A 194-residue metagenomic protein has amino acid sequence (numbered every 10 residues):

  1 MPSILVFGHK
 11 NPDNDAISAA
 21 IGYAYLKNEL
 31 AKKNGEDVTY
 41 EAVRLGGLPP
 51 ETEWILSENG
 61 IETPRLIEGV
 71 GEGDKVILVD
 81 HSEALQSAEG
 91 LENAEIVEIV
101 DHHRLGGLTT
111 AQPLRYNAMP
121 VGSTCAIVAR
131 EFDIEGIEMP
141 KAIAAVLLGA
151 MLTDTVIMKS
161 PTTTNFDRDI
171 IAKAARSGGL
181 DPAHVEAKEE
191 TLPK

Functional and structural regions predicted by a protein language model:
M1-P193: Replace "Mg2+/Mn2+-dependent" with "divalent metal-dependent
